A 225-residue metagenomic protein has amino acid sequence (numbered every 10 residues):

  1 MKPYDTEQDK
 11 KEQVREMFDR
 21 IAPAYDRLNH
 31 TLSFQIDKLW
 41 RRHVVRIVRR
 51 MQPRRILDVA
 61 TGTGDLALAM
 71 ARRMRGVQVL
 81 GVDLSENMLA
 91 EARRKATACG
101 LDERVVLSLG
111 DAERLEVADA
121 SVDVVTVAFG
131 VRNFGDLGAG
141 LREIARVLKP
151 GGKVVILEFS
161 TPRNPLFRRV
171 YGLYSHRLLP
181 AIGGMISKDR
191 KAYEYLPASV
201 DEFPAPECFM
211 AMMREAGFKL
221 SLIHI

Functional and structural regions predicted by a protein language model:
M1-E16: N-terminal auxiliary segments of SAM/dcSAM-dependent transferases
A24-R27, F34-R55, A69: Conserved alpha-helix/loop element of class I SAM-dependent methyltransferases that forms part of the SAM/SAH-binding
Y25, V125-T126: Hydrophobic beta-strand segment of the Class I
R55-V59, T63-R114: Class I SAM-dependent methyltransferase SAM/SAH-binding core
E113-V124: A short acidic, Gly/Pro-enriched loop at the edge of an enzyme's catalytic core that lines a small-molecule cofactor
G138-P150: A short glycine-rich, Lys/Arg-flanked "PGG" loop and its adjoining helix->strand segment in the class I
L157-M212, A216: C-terminal alpha-helical "lid/dimerization" subdomain adjacent to the S-adenosyl-L-methionine
I223-I225: Conserved small/polar residues in nucleotide/adenosyl-binding loops
